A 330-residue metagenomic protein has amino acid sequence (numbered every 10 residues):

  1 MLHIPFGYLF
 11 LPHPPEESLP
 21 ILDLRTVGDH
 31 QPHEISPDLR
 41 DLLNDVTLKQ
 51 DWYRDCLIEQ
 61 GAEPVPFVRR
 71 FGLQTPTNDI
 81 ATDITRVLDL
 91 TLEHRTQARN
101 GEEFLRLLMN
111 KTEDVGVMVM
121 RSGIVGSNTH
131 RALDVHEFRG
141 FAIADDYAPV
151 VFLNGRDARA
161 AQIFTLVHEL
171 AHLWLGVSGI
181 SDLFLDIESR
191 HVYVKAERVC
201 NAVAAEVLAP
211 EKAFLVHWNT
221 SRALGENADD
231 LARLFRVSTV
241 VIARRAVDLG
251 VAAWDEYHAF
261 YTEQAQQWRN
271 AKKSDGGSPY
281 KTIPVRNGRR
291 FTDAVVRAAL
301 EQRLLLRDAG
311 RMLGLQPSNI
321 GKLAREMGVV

Functional and structural regions predicted by a protein language model:
M1-V330: Active-site hotspot residues in diverse enzymes, especially metal/ion-binding acidic/histidine motifs
